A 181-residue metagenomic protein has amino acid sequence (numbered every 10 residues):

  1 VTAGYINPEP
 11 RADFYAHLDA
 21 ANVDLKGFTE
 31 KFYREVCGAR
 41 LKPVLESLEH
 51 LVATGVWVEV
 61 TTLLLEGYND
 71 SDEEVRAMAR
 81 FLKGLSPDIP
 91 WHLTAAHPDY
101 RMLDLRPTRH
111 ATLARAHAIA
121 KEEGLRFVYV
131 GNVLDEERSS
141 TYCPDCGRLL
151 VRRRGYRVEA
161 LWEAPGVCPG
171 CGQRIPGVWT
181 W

Functional and structural regions predicted by a protein language model:
V1-A111: Conserved AdoMet/S-adenosylmethionine-binding subsite of the radical SAM
D72-W181: Auxiliary Fe-S-binding modules of radical SAM enzymes
